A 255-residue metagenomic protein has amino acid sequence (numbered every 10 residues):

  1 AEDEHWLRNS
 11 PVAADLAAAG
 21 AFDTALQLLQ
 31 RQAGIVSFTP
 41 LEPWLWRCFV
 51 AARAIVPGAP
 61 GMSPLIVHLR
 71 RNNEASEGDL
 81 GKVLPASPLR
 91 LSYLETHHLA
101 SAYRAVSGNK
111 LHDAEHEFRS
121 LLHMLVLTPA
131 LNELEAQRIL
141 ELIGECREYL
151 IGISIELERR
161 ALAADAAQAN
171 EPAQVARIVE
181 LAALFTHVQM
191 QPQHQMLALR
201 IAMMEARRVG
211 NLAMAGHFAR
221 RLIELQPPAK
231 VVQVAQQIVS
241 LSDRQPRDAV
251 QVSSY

Functional and structural regions predicted by a protein language model:
D3-N9, Y93-T96, I143, Q193-L197: Generic helix N-cap/helix-start motif at coil->alpha-helix transitions
H5, S10, A14-A18, L29 (+4 more regions): Hydrophobic/aromatic side-chain positions at a characteristic register within alpha-helices of tetratricopeptide repeats
V12, T24, L94, S101 (+7 more regions): Alpha-helical positions within canonical tetratricopeptide repeat
V12-A14, W46, E95, S101-A102 (+4 more regions): Conserved small-residue packing positions in alpha-helical repeats and bundles
A21, A51-V56, M62-G78, K110-V126 (+1 more regions): Helix-turn-helix repeat elements of alpha-solenoid scaffolds
F22-A59, H112-I151, Q193-Q195, I223-V234: Short, charge-rich amphipathic alpha-helical segments embedded in non-transmembrane helical bundles/solenoids
L28, A59-R70, A163-F185, L212-L222 (+1 more regions): Alpha-helical repeat scaffolds
R200-Y255: Intrinsically disordered, low-complexity acidic/polar tracts
